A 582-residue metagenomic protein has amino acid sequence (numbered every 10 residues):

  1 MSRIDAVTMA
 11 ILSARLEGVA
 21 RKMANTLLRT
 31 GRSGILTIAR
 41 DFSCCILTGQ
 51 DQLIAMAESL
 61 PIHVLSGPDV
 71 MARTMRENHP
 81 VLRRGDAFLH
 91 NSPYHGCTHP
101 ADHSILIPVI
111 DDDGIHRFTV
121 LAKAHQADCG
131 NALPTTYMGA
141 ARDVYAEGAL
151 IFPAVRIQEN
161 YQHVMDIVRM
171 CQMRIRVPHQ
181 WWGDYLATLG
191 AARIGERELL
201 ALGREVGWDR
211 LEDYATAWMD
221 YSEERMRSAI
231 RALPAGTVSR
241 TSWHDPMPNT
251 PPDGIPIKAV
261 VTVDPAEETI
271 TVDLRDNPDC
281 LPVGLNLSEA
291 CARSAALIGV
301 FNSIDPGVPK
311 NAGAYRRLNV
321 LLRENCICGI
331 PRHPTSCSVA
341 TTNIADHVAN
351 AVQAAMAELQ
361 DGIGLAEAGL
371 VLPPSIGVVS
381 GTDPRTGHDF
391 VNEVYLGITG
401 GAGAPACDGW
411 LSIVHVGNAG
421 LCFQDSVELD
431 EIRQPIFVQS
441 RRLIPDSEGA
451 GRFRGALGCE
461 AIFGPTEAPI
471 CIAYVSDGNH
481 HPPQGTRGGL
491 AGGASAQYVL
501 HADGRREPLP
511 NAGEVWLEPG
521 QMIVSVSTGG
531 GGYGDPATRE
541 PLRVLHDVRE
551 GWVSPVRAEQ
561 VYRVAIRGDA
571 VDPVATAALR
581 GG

Functional and structural regions predicted by a protein language model:
M1-R84, S92-D112, H116-G582: Glycine/proline-enriched, intrinsically flexible loops and inter-domain linkers
A87: Glycine-rich phosphate-binding loop of nucleotide-binding enzymes
